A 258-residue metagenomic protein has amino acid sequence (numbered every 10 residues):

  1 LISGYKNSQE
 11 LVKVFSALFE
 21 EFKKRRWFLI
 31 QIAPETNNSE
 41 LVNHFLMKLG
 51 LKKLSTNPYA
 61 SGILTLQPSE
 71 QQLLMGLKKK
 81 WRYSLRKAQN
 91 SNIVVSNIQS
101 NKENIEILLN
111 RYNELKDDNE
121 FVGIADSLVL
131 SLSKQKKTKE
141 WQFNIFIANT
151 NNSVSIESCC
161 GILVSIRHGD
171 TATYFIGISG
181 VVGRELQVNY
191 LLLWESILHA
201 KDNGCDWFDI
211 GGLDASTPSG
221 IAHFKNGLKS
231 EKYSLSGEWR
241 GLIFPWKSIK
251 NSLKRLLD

Functional and structural regions predicted by a protein language model:
L1-F45: A gly/proline- and charged-residue-enriched helix-loop-helix capping module
S3, N7, E35, N101 (+3 more regions): Short beta->alpha junction loops/turns
K13-E20, S131-S248: Aromatic (often tryptophan-rich) hydrophobic motifs at membrane interfaces
W27, I93, S230-Y233: Generic structural signal for secondary-structure transition and capping sites
P34-R184, A215: A conserved beta-strand-loop-helix scaffold within acyl/acetyltransferase catalytic domains
L64-Q67, G241-D258: C-terminal "cap" of GNAT-fold acetyltransferases
K116-F121, G227-S234, N251-D258: Short, structured secondary-structure boundary patches
